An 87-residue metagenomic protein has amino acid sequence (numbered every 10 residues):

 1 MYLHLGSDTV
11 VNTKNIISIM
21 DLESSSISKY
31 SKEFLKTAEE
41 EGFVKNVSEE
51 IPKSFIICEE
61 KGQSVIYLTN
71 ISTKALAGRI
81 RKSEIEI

Functional and structural regions predicted by a protein language model:
M1-I87: Eukaryotic intrinsically disordered, low-complexity regulatory linkers and tails enriched in Ser/Thr/Pro
